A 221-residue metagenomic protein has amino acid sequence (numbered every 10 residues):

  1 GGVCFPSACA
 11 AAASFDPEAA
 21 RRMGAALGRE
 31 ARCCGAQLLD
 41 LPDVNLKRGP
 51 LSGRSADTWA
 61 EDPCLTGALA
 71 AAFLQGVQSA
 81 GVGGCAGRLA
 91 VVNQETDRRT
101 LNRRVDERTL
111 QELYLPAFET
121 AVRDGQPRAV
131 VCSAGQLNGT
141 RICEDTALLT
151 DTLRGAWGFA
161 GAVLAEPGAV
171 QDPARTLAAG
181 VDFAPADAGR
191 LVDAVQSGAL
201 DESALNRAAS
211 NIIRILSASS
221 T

Functional and structural regions predicted by a protein language model:
G1-T221: Glycoside hydrolase catalytic-domain context in secreted enzymes
